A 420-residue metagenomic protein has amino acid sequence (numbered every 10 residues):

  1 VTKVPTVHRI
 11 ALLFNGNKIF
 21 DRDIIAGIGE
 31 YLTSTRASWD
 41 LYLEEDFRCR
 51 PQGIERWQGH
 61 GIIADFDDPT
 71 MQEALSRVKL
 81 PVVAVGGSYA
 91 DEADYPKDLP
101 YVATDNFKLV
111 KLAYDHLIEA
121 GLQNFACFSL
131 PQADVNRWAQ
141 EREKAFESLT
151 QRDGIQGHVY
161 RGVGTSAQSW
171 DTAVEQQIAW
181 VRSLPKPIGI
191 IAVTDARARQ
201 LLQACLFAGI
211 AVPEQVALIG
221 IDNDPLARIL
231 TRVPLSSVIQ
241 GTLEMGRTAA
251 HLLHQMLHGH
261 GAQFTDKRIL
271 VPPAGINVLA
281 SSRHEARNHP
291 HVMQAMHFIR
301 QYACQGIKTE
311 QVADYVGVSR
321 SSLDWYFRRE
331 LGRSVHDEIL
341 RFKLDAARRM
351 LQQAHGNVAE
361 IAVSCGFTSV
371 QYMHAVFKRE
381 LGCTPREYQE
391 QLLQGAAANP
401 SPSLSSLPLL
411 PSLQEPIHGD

Functional and structural regions predicted by a protein language model:
V1-G61, M71-T309, A313-Y315, D324 (+9 more regions): Bacterial carbohydrate/catabolite-sensing allosteric modules
V212-P213, R320, V335, V358 (+1 more regions): Alpha-helix N-cap/start motif
F327-V335, V376-Y388: A secondary-structure capping/hinge motif
M373: Binding-interface segments
S403-L404: Short linear loop/turn motifs
